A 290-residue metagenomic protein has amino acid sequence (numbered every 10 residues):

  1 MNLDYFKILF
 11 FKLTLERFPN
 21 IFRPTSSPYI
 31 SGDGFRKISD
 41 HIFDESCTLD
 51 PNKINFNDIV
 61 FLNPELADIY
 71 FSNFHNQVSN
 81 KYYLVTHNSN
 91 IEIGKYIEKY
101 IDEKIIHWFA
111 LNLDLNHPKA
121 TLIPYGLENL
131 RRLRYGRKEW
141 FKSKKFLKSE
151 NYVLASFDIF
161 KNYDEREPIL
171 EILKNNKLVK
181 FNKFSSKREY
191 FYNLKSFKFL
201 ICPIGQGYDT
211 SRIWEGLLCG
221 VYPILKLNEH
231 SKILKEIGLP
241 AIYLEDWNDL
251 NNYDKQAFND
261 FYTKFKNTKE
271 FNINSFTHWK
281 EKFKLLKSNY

Functional and structural regions predicted by a protein language model:
N2-W214, Y222-L239, F261-K287: Nucleotide-sugar donor-binding catalytic core of glycosyltransferases
L217: Short alpha-helix at the nucleotide-sugar/activated-sugar donor binding site of glycosyltransferases and closely
E236-K255: Change "using UDP/GDP/dTDP sugars" to "using nucleotide sugars
